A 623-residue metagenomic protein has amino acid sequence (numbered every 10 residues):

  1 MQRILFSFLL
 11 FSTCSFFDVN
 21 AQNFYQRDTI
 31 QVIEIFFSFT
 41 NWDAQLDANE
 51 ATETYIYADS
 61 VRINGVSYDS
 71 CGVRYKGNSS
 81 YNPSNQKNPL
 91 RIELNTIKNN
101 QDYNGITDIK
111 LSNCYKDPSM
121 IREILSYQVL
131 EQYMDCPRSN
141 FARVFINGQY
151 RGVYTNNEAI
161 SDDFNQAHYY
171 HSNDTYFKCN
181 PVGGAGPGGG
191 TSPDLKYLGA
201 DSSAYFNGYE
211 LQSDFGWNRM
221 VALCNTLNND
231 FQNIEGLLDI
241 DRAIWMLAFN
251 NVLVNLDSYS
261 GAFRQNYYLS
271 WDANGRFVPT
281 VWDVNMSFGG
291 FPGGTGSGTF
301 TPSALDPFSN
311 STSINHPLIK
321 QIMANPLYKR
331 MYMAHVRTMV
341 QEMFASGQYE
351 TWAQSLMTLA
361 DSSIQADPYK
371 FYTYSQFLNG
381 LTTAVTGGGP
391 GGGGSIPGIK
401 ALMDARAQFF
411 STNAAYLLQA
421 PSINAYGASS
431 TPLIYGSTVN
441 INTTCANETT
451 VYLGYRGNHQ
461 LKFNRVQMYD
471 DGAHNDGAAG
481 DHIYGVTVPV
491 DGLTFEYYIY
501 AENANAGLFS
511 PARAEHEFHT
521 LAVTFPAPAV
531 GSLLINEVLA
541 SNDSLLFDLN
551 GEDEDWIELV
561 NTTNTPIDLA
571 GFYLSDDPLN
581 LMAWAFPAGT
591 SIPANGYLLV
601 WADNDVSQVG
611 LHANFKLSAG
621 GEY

Functional and structural regions predicted by a protein language model:
I4-S15: Sec-dependent N-terminal signal peptides
N23, D28-I30, N41, Q45 (+6 more regions): Middle-to-C-terminal accessory/interaction subdomains
Y57, L493-Y497, G621: Exposed beta-strand face motif in extracellular beta-rich ectodomains
D59-N113: Conserved oxyanion/phosphate-binding beta-strand-loop segments in alpha/beta enzyme cores
R91-N99, I106, K110-Y115, Q132-F141 (+5 more regions): Internal "kinase-insert"/substrate-recognition segments embedded within catalytic cores of ATP-dependent enzymes
F409-I535: Glycan-association/targeting regions that enable binding to alpha-glucans and other polysaccharides
T524-Y623: Activation on beta-sandwich/Ig-like modules and their edge loops
